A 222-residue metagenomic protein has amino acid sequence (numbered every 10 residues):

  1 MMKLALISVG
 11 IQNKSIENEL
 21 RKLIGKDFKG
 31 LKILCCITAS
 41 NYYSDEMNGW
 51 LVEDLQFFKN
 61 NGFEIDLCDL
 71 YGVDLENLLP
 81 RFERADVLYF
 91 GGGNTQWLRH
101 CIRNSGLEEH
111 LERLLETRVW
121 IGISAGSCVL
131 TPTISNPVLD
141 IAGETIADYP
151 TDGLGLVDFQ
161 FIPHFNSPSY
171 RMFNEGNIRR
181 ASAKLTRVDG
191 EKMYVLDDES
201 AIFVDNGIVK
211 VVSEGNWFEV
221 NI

Functional and structural regions predicted by a protein language model:
M2-K29, S40-N48, V52, F57 (+1 more regions): C-terminal and late-domain segments of enzyme folds
L6, L34, V87-G91, I121-G122 (+1 more regions): Structural motif
S40-C101: Portal/gating segments that form or line small-molecule/metal binding sites
G62, A85, T117-R118, V157: Short, well-ordered alpha-helix to beta-strand connector turns
R81, S105-R118: Catalytic-core regions built around general acid/base machinery
Y89-G92, L114-T133: Catalytic nucleophile loop
Q96, S127-L130, A201-F203: Short, active-site-adjacent cap segments at secondary-structure transitions
